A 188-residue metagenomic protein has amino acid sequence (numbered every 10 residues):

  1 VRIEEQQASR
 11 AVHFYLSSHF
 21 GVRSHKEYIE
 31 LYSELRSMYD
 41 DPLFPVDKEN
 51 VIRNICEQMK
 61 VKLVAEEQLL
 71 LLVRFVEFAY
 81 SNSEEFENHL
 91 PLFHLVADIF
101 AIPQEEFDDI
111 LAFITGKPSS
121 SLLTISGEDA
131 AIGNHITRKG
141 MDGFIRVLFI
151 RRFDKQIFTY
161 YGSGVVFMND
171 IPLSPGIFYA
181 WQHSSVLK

Functional and structural regions predicted by a protein language model:
V1-R2, K188: Accessible peptide chain termini
R2-K155, Y161-G162: Small-residue-enriched hydrophobic alpha-helices in membranes
F158-Y161, F167-N169: Structural recognition of beta-strand segments within beta-rich domains
F167-K188: C-terminal boundary/linker segments immediately following FHA domains
